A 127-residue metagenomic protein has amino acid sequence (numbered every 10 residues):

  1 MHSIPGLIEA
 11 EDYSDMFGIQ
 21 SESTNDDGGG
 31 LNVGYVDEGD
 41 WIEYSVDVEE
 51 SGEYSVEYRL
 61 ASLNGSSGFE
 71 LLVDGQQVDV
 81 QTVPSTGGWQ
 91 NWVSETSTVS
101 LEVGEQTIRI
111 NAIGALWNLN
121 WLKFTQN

Functional and structural regions predicted by a protein language model:
M1-N127: Extracytoplasmic
